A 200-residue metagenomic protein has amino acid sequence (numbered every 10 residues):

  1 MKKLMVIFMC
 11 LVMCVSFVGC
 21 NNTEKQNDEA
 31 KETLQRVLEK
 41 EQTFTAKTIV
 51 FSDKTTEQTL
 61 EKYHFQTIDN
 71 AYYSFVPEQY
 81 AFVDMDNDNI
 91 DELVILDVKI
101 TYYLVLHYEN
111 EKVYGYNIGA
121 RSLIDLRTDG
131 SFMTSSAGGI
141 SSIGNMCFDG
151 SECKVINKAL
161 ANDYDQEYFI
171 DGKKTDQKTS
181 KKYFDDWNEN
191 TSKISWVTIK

Functional and structural regions predicted by a protein language model:
M1-F8: Positively charged n-region of N-terminal signal peptides that target proteins for export
S16-G19: C-terminal motif of bacterial Sec signal peptides marking the signal peptidase cleavage site
N22-I49, M133-K200: Acidic, small-residue rich beta-repeat scaffolds with periodic aromatic anchors
Q26-F75, K112-S122: Blade-edge motifs of beta-propeller repeat domains
V76-M85, S122-S131: Beta-propeller blade termini
N87-L96, T128-T134: Acidic/hydrophobic-patterned starts of short beta strands in beta-sheet-rich repeat architectures
Y102-Y116, M146-F148: Beta-propeller blade repeat segments, especially FG-GAP/WD-type strand-to-loop junctions in 6- to 7-bladed propeller
E109-G130, K154-E167: A short, surface-exposed interaction/processing loop segment used at functional sites
